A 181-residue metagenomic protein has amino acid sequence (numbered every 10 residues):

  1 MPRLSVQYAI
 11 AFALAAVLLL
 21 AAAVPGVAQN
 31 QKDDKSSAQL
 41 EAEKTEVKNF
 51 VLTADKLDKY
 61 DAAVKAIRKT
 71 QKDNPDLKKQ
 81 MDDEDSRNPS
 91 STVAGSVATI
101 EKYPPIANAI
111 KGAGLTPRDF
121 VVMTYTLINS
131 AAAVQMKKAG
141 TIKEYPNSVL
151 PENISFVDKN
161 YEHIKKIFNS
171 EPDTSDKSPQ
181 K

Functional and structural regions predicted by a protein language model:
M1-A13: Bacterial N-terminal signal peptides that target proteins for export
R3, P25-V27: A composition/secondary-structure signal for short, hydrophobic, low-basic-content segments with alpha-helix propensity
S5, S37-L40, K44, D83-I100 (+1 more regions): Residue-level signal for well-ordered alpha-helical segments
A11-A22: Bacterial N-terminal signal peptides
V24, D33-A38, N129-M136: Short, compositionally biased low-complexity segments
A28-R87, H163-K181: Immediate post-signal-peptide N-terminus of mature secreted/exported proteins
P89-D176: Compact alpha-helical subdomains of small soluble proteins
